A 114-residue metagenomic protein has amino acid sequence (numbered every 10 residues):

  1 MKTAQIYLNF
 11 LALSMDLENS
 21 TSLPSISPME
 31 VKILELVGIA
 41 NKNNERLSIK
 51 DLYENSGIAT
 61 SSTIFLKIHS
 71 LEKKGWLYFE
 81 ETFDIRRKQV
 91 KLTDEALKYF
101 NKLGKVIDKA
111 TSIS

Functional and structural regions predicted by a protein language model:
M1-P24: N-terminal leader segment of winged-helix/HTH proteins
K2, D51, Y99-F100: Anionic, Ser/Thr-rich low-complexity intrinsically disordered regions
L17-E18, K98-S114: Amphipathic alpha-helical dimerization/coiled-coil segments that flank or bridge DNA-binding/regulatory modules
N19-A59: N-terminal helix-turn-helix DNA-binding core of bacterial DNA-binding proteins
I49-D51, H69, K88: Residues within the helices of the helix-turn-helix
I58-S70: Short amphipathic alpha-helical interaction segments
E72-T82: A short, conserved structural fragment
T82-G104: Short, cationic-aromatic polyanion-contact patches
